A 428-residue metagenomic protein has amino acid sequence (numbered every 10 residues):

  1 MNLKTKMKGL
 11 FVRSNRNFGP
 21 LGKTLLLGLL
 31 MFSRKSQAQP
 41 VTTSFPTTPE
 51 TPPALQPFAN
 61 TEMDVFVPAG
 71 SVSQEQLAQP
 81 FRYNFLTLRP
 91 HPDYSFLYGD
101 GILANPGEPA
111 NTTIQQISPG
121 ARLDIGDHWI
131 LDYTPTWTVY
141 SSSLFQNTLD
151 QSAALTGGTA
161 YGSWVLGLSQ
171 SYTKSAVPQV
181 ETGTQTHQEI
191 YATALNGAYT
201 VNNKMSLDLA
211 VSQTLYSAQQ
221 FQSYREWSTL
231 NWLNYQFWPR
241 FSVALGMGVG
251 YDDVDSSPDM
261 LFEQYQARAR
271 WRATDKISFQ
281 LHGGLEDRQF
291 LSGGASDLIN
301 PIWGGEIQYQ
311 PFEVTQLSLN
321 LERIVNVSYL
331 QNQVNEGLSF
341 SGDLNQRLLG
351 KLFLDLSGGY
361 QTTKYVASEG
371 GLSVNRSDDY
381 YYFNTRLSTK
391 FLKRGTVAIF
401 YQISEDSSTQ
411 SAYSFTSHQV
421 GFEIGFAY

Functional and structural regions predicted by a protein language model:
M1-F66: Cleavable N-terminal export/targeting peptides
Q39-Y428: Gram-negative and organellar
